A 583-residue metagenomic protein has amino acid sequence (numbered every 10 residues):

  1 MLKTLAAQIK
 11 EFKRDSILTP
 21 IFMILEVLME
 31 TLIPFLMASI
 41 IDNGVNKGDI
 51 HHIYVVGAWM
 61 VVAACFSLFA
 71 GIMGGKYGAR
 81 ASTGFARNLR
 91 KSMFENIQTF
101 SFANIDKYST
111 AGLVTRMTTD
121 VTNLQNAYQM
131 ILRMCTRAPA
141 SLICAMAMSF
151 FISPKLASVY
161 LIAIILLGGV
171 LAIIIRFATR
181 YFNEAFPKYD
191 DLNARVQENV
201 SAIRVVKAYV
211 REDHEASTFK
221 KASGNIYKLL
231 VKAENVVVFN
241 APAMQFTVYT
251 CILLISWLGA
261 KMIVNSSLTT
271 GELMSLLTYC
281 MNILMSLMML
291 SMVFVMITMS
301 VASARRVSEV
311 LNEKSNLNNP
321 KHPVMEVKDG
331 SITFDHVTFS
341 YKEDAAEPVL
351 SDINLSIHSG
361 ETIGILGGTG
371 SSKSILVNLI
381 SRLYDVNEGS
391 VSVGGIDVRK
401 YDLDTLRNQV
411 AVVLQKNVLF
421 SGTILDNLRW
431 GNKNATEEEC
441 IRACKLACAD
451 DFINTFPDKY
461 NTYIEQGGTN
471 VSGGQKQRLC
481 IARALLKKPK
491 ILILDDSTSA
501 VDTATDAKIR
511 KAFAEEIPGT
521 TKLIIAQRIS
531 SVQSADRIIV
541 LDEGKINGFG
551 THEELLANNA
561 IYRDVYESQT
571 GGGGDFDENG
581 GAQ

Functional and structural regions predicted by a protein language model:
M1-E30, M37, V45-W59, G74-G78 (+14 more regions): Membrane-integrated ABC transporters
K10-K13, T99-A103, T119-L132, T136 (+6 more regions): An intracellular "coupling" helix at the cytosolic face of ABC transporter transmembrane type-1 domains
E11, D15-L28, F69, Q129-A185 (+1 more regions): Transmembrane helices of ABC transporter permease
I21-F22, M29-D42, A63-T110, V114 (+13 more regions): Juxtamembrane helix-loop junctions of ABC transporter transmembrane domains
D49-V55, C144, M148-I162, G169 (+2 more regions): Helix-loop-helix
K314-V327: Pre-NBD coupling/linker segments of ABC/ABC-like ATPases
M325-Q583: ABC-type nucleotide-binding domain
